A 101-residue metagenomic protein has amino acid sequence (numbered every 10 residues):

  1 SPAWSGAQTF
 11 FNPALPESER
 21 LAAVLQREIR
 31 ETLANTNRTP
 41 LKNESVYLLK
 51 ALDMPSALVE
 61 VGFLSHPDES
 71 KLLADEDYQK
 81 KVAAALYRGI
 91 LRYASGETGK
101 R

Functional and structural regions predicted by a protein language model:
S1-R101: Active-site-proximal helix/loop segments of hydrolytic enzymes
